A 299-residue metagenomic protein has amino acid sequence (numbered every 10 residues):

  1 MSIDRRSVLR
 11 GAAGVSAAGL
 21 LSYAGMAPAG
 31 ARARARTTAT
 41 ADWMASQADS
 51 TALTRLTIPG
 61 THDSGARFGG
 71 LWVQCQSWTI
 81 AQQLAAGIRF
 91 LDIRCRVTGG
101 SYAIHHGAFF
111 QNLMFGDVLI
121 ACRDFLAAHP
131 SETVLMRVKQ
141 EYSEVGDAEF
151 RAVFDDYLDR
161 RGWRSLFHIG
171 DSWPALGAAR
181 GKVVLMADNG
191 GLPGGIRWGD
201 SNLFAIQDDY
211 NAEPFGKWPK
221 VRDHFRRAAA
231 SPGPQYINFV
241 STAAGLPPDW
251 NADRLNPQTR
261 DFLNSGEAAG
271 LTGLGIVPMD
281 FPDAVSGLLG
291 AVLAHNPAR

Functional and structural regions predicted by a protein language model:
M1-G19: N-terminal secretory signal peptides and thylakoid transit peptides that target proteins across membranes
G11-G14, R32-A86, G100-M114, V118-A128 (+1 more regions): Long, acidic (Asp/Glu-rich), low-complexity accessory segments flanking structured domains
S22-A35: C-terminal region of N-terminal signal peptides and the immediate post-cleavage residues of exported proteins
R55-I58, R89-I93, V134-V138, V183-A187 (+2 more regions): Structural recognition of the beta-strand scaffold that forms the well-ordered cores of secreted hydrolase catalytic
C95-G100, H105-G170: Metal-dependent phosphodiesterase/phospholipase catalytic core, i.e., the His/Asp/Glu-rich active-site region
S143-V145, L192, A244, A284-V285: Short acidic, S/G/P-rich loop/turn micro-motifs used as interaction or catalytic elements
E149-Y157, W198, L288-A294: Short, aromatic/basic amphipathic alpha-helical patches
S165-L271: Surface-exposed substrate-engagement region within the catalytic domains of secreted or surface-exposed extracellular
